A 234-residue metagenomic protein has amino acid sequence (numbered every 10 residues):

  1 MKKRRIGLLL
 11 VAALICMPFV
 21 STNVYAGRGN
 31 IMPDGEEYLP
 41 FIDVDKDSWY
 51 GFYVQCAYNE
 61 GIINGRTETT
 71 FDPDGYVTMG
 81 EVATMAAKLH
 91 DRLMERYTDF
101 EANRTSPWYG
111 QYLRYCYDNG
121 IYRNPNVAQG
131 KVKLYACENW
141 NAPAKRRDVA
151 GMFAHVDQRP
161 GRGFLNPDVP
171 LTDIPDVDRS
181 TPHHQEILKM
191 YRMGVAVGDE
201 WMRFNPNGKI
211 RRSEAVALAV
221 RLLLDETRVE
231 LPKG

Functional and structural regions predicted by a protein language model:
M1-L9: Bacterial N-terminal signal peptides that target proteins for export
R5, P18-W49, N64-G80, A87-R147 (+3 more regions): Feature responds to low-complexity, polar/acidic, surface-exposed segments characteristic of secreted/exported proteins
V11-P18: Bacterial N-terminal signal peptides
V54, D178-T181, I187: Intrinsic, low-complexity N-terminal interaction/targeting segments
Q55-E60: Mature N-terminal segment immediately following signal peptide/propeptide cleavage in secreted/periplasmic
G61, G194: Phosphate/pyrophosphate-binding loop motifs in nucleotide- or prenyl diphosphate-using proteins
